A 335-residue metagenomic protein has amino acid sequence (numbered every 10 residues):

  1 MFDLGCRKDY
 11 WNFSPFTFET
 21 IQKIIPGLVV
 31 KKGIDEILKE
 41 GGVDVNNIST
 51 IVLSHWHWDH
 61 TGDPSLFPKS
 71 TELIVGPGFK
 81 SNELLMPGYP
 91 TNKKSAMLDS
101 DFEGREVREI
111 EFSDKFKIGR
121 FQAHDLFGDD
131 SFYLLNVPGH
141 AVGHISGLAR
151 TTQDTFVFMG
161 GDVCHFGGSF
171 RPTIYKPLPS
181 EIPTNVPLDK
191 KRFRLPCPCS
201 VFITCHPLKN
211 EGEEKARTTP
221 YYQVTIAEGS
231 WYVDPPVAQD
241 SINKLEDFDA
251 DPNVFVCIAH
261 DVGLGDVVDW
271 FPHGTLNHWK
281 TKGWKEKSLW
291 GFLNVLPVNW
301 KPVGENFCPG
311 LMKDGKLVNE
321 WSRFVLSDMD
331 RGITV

Functional and structural regions predicted by a protein language model:
M1-D35, L126, G147-G161: Conserved beta-strand hairpin/beta-sheet module of binuclear metal-dependent hydrolase folds, prominently
L4-C6, W56, F79, G139-A141 (+2 more regions): Active-site metal-binding loops of divalent metal-dependent hydrolases
D9-N12, D59-G62, N82-L84, G167-S169 (+1 more regions): Short catalytic/ligand-binding loop motif for oxyanion handling, primarily in non-cytosolic enzymes, centered on
Y10-I74: Active-site metal-binding motif and surrounding structural segment of the metallo-beta-lactamase
Q22-I37, D154-V335: Cap/insert and terminal regions of metallo-dependent hydrolase folds
P26-V43, N47, L66, G76-N136 (+2 more regions): Metallo-beta-lactamase
I51-T61, N136-G143, C257-V262: Histidine-centered catalytic micro-motifs
S131, P138, S146-L148, P179: Eukaryote-biased recognition of electropositive, low-complexity segments and basic polyanion/acidic-motif-binding
